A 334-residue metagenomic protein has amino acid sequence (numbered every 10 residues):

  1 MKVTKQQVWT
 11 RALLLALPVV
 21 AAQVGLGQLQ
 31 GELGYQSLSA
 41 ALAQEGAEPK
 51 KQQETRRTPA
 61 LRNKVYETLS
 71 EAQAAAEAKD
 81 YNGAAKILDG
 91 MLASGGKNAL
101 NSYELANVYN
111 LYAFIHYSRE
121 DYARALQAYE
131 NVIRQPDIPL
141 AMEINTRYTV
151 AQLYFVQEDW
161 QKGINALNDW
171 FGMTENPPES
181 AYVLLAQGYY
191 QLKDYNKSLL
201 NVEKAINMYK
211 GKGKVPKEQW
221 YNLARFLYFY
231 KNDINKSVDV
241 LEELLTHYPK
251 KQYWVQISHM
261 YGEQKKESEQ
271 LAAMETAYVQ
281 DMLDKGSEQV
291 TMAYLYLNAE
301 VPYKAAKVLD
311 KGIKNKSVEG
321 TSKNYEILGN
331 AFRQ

Functional and structural regions predicted by a protein language model:
V3, V8, L15, V24-E130 (+1 more regions): N-terminal leader/linker segments that initiate helical-solenoid repeat arrays
E54-A60, L92-N101, I133-P139, N168-N176 (+4 more regions): Solenoid-like repeat scaffolds
L61-S70, N101-Y109, P139-T149, T174-L184 (+5 more regions): Generic helix N-cap/helix-start motif at coil->alpha-helix transitions
A75, H116, Y154, Y189 (+4 more regions): Residue at a conserved register position within TPR or TPR-like alpha-solenoid repeats
Y81, Y122, W160, Y195 (+3 more regions): TPR-repeat structural position
